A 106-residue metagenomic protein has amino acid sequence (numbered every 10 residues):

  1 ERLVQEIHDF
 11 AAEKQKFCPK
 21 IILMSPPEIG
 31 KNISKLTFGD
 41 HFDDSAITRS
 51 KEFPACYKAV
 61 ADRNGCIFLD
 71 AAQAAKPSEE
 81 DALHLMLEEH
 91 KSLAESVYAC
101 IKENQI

Functional and structural regions predicted by a protein language model:
E1-I106: Alpha-helical cap/lid subdomain in secreted, periplasmic, or secretory-pathway luminal O-acyl-processing enzymes
